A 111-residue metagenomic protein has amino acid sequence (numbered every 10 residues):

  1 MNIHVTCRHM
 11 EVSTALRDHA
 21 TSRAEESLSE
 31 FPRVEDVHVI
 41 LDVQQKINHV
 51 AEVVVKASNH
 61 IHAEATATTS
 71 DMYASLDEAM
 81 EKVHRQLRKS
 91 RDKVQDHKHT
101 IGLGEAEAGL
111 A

Functional and structural regions predicted by a protein language model:
M1-A111: N-terminal, polar/charged subdomain of small-to-medium soluble alpha/beta proteins
